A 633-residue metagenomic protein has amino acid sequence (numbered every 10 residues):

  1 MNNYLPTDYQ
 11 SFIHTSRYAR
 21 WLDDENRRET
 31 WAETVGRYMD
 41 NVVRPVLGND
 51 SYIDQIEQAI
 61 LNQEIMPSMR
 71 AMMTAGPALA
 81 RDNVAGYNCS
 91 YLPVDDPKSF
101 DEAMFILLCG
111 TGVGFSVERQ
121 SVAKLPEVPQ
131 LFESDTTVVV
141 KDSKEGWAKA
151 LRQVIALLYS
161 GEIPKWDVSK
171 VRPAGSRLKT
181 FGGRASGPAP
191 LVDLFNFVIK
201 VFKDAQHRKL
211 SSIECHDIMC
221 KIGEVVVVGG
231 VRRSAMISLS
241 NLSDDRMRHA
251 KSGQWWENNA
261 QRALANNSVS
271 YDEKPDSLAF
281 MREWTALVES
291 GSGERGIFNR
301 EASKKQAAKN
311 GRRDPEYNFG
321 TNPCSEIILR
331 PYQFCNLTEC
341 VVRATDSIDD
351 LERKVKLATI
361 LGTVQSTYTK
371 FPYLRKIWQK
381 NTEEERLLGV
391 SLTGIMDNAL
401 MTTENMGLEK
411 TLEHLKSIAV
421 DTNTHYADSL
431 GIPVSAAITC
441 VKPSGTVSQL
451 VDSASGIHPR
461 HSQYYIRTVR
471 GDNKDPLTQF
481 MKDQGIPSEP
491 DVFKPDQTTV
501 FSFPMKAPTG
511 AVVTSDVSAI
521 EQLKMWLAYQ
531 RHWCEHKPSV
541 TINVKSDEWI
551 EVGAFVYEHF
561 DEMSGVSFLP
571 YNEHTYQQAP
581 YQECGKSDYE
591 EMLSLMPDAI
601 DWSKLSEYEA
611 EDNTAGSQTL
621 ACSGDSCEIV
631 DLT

Functional and structural regions predicted by a protein language model:
M1-T633: Extended catalytic cores of very large enzyme megasubunits
